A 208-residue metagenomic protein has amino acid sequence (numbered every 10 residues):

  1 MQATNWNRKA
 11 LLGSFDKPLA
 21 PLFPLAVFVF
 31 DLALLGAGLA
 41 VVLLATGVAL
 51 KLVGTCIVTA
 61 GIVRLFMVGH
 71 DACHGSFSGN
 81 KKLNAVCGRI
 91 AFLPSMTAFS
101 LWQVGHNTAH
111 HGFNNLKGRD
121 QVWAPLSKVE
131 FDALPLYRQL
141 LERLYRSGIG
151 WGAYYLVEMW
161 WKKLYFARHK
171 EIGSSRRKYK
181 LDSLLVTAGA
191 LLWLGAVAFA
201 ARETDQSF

Functional and structural regions predicted by a protein language model:
M1-T59, P94-G105, G112-S207: Non-catalytic, topology-defining segments of multipass membrane proteins
I62-K81, W102-N114: Acidic (Asp/Glu-rich) catalytic motifs at the cytosolic membrane interface
A72-G75, A91, S95: Generic anion/oxyanion-binding catalytic loop in active/binding sites
G79-L93, V122: Post-HEXXH active-site segment of zinc metalloproteases
